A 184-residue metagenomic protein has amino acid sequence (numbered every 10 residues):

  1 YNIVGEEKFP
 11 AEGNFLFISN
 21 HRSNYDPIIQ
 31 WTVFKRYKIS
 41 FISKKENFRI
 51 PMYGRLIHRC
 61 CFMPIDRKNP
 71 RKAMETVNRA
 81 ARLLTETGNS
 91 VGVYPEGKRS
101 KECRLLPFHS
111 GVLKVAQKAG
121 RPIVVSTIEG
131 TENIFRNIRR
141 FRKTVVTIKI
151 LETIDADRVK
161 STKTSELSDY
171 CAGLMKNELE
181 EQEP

Functional and structural regions predicted by a protein language model:
Y1, I39, V146-I148: A broad, low-specificity signal marking well-ordered, structured residues that form hydrophobic/aromatic
Y1-F15: Membrane-anchoring hydrophobic helices of lipid-metabolizing enzymes
E6, N20, V33, K44 (+3 more regions): Generic beta-structure capping elements
E7-F9, W31-T32, G54-R55, R82-L83 (+2 more regions): Short secondary-structure boundary/capping segments
A11-P70: Catalytic core of membrane glycerolipid acyltransferases/transacylases, capturing the structured, soluble-facing
M74-P184: Non-catalytic C-terminal accessory region of glycerolipid acyltransferases and related lyso-lipid remodeling enzymes
